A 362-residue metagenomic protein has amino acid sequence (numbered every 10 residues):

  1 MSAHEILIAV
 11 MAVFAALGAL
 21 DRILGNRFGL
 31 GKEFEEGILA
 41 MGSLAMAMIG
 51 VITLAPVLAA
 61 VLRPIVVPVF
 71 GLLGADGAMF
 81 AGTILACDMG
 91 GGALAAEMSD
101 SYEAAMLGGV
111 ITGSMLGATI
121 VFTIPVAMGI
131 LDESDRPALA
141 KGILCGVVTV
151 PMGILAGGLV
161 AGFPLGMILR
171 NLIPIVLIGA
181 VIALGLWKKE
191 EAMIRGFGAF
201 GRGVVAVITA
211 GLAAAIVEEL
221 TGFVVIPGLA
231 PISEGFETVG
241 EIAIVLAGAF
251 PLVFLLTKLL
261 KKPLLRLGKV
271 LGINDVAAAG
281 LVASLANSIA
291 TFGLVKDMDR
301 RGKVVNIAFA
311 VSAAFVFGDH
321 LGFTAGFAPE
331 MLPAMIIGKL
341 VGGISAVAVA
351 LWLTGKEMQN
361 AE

Functional and structural regions predicted by a protein language model:
M1-G50, L107-L116, I120-P251, A325-E362: Signature of multi-pass transmembrane helix bundles
F28, K32, I52, P56 (+4 more regions): Short helix-terminus and kink motifs of transmembrane alpha helices, predominantly at the cytoplasmic interface
L30, G42, L62, A104 (+5 more regions): Alpha-helical multipass membrane-protein architecture
K32-A40, V67-L72, E234, K262-I273: Short amphipathic alpha-helical coupling elements at transmembrane boundaries
T53-V61, L94-Y102, L159-A161, L220-V224: Transmembrane alpha-helix boundary signature
L58-D76: Interfacial/capping segments of alpha-helical transmembrane domains
L73-T149, N274-A328: Alpha-helical membrane segments and immediately flanking helix-loop junctions that form or couple to the substrate/ion
A249, P263-K269, V276-L281, A286: Intrinsically disordered, low-complexity segments enriched in Gly and acidic/Ser/Thr residues that form flexible
